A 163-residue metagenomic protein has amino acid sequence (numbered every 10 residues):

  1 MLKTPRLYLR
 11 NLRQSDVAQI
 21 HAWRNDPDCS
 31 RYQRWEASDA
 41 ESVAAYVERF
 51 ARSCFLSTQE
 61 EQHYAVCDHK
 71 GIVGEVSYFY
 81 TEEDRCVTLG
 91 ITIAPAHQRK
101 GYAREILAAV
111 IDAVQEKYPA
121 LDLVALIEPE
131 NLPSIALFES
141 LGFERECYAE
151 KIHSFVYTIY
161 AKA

Functional and structural regions predicted by a protein language model:
M1-D26, H63-A163: Acyl-donor (CoA/ACP) binding surface of acyl/acetyltransferases
R13, V17, A40-A44, Q59: A structural signal for well-ordered alpha-helical scaffolds and beta->alpha junctions
R24, Q33, C54-L56: Hydrophobic residues in alpha-helical segments
D28-A51: Conserved GNAT-fold acetyl-CoA-binding loop/helix
C29, S38, L56-Q59, L123: Secondary-structure boundary/capping residues
E48-A51, S57-T58, K117, G142-F143: Short alpha-helix boundary/capping motifs
F50-A65, G74: A short helix-loop-beta-strand connector motif used in the catalytic cores of GNAT acetyltransferases and, in some
